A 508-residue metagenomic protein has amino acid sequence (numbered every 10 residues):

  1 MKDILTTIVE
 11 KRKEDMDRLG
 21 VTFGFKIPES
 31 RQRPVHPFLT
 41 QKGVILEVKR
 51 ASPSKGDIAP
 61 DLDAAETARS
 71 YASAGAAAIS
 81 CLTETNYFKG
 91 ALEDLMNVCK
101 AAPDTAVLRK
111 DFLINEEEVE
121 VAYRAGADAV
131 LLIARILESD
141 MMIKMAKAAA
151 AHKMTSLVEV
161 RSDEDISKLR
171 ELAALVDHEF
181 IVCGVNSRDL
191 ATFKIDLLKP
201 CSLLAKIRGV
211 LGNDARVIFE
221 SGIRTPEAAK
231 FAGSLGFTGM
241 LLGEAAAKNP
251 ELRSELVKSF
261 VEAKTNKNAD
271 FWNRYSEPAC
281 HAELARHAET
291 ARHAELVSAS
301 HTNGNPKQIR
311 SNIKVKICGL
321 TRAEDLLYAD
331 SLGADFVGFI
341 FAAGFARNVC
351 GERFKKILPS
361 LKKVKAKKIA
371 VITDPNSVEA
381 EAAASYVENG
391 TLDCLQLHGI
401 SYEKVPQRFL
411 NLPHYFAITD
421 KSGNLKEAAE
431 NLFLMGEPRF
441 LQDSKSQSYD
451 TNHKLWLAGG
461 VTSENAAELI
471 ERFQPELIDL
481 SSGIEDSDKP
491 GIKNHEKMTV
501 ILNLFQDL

Functional and structural regions predicted by a protein language model:
M1-A59: An N-cap/entry alpha-helix motif that binds or orients negatively charged groups
E47-A51, P60-L62, F88-K89, V107-E117 (+9 more regions): Glycine-rich beta-to-alpha transition loops that act as phosphate-gripper elements at the mouths of alpha/beta enzyme
G56-A150, M154-L157, E164-K168, L175 (+3 more regions): N-terminal active-site wall of soluble small-molecule enzyme domains
A77, R124-M141, V182-T192, L235-V257 (+5 more regions): Glycine-rich phosphate-binding active-site loops on the catalytic face of alpha/beta enzymes
I114-G126, D163-V176, F219-M240, R322-L332 (+5 more regions): Catalytic cores of alpha/beta
A174-V261, M435-I470, P475-D479: Active-site/ligand-binding-proximal alpha/beta "capping" segment
L197-S202, K206, G233, A246-Y275 (+3 more regions): C-terminal helical cap(s) of enzyme catalytic domains, especially alpha/beta-barrels
E283-S311, F473, Q506: A cross-taxon signal for low-complexity, glycine/charged-rich
